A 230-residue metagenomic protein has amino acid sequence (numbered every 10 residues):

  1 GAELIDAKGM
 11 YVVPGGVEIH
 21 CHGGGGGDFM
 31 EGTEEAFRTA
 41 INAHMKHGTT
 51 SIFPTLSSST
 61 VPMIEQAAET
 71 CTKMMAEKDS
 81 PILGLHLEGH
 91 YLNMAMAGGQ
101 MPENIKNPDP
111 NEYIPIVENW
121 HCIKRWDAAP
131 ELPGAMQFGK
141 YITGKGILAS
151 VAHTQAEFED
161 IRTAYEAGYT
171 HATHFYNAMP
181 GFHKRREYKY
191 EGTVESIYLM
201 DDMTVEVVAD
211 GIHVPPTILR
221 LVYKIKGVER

Functional and structural regions predicted by a protein language model:
G1-V13: Histidine-rich, glycine-flanked metal-binding segment
M10-G32: Di-metal (Zn2+ and/or Mg2+/Mn2+) metal-binding site signature of metallo-dependent hydrolases with the MBL/beta-CASP
H22, R38-A67, S80-N93, W120-E131 (+3 more regions): Divalent metal-dependent hydrolysis catalytic cores, especially in the metallo-beta-lactamase
G27-E31, A43, S57-M63, E131 (+2 more regions): Active-site loop-to-helix "anion-binding N-cap" substructures in soluble metabolic enzymes
T33-A36, A67-T70, D109-N111, R186-T193: Charged helix-capping and loop-helix junction motifs
T72-M75, G139-G146, Y223: Surface-exposed amphipathic alpha-helices with a cationic face
L87, M94-P110, P115-E191: Divalent metal-binding pocket/active-site signature
D160-R230: Active-site-adjacent C-terminal substructures of enzyme catalytic domains
